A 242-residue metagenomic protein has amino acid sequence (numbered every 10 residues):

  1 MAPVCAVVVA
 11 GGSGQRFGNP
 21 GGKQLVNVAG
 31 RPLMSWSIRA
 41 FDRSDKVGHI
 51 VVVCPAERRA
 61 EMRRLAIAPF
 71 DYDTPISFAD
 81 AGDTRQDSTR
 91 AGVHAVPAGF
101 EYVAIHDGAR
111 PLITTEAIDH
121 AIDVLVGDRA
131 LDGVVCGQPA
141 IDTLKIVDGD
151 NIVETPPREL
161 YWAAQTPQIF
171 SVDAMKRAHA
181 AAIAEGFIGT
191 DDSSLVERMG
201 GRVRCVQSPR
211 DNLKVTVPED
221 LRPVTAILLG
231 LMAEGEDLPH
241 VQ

Functional and structural regions predicted by a protein language model:
M1-M62: N-terminal glycine-rich phosphate-binding loop and ensuing alpha1 helix
M1-V7, R43, G127, D191-D192 (+2 more regions): SAM-dependent methyltransferases
A2, V96-E101, V126-A130: Glycine-rich phosphate-binding loop signature in dinucleotide/nucleotide-binding domains
A6-V8, V52, I105, G133-C136: Structural beta-sheet core signal
V8, M34, G92, H106-D107 (+3 more regions): Residue-level signal for inorganic ion chemistry
N27, L112, I169, K214-V215: Short aromatic/basic micro-patch
I67-Y102: Short phosphate-binding loop-to-helix
I113-R204, H240-Q242: Conserved core of the sugar-phosphate nucleotidyltransferase
